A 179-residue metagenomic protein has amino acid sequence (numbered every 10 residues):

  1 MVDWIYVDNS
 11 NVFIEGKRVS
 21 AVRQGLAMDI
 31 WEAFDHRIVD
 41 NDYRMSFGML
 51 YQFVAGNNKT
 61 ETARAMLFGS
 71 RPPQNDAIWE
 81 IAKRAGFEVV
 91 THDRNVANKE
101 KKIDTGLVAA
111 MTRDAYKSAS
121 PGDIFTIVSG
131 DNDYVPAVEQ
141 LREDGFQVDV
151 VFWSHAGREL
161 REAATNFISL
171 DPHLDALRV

Functional and structural regions predicted by a protein language model:
M1-I103, R142, Q147, H155: Domain-level signal for Mg2+-assisted phosphodiester chemistry and nucleotide/NA-binding surfaces in nucleic-acid
P73-V179: Nuclease catalytic cores that cleave nucleic-acid phosphodiester bonds, predominantly acidic two-metal-ion
